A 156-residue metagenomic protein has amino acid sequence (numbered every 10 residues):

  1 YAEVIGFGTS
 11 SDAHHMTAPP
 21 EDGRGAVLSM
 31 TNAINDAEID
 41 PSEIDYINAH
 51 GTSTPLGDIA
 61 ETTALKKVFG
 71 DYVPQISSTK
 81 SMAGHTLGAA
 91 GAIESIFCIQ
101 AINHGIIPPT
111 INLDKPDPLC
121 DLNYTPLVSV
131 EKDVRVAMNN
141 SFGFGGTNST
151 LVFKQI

Functional and structural regions predicted by a protein language model:
Y1-A37, Y46: Condensing-enzyme catalytic core mediating Claisen C-C bond formation in acyl metabolism
Y1-E3, L28-S42, T63-M82, A90-F144 (+1 more regions): Structural signature of cysteine-dependent C-C bond-forming condensing enzymes
G6-A13, G51-S53, F142-G143: Glycine-rich beta-alpha junction loops
H14-D22, T52-F69, T86-I93: Short glycine/threonine-rich loop-to-helix capping motif typified by GTGT followed within a few residues by an Asp-Pro
P41-G57: Conserved beta-ketoacyl condensing-enzyme motif
L56, L151-V152: Generic hydrophobic alpha-helical membrane-span motif
